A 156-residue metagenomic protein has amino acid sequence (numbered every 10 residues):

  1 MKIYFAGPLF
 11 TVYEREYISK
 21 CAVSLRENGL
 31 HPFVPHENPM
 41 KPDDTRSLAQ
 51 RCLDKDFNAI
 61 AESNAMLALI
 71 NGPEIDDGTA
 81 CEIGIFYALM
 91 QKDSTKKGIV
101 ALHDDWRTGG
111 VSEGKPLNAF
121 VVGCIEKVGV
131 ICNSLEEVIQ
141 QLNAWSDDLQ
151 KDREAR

Functional and structural regions predicted by a protein language model:
M1-R156: Conserved catalytic or regulatory cores that recognize and/or transform ribose-phosphate-containing ligands
